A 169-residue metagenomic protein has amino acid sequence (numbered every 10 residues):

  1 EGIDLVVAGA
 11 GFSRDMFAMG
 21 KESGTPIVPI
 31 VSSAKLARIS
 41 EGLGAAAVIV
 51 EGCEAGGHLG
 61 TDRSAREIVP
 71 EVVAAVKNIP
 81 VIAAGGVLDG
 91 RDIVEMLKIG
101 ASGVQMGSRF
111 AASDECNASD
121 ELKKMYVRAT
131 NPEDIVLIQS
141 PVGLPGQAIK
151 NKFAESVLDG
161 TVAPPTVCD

Functional and structural regions predicted by a protein language model:
E1-N78: Active-site entrance/lid segments in N-terminal catalytic domains of soluble metabolic enzymes
G2-L5, S23-T25, G86, A112 (+1 more regions): Short linear motifs at secondary-structure transitions and domain/linker junctions
A55-H58, D62-I82, L88-D169: Conserved active-site-proximal phosphate/metal-binding subdomains
